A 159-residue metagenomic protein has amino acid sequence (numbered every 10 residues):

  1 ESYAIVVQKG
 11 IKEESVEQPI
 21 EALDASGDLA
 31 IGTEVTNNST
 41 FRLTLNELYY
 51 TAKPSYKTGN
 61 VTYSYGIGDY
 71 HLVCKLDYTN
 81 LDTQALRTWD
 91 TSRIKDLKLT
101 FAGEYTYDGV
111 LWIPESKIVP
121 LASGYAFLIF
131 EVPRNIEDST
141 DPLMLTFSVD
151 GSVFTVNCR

Functional and structural regions predicted by a protein language model:
E1-R159: Conserved functional micro-motifs across diverse proteins
